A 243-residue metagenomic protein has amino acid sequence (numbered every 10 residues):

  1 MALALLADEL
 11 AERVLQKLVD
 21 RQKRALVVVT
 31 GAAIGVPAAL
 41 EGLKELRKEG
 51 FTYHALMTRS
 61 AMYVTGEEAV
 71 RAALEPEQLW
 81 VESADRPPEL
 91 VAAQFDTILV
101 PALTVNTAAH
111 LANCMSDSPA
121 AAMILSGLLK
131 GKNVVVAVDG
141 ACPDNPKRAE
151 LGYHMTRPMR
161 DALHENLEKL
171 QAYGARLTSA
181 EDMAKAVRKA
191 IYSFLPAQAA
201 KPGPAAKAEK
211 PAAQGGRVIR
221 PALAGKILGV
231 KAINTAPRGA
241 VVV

Functional and structural regions predicted by a protein language model:
M1-P119, M123-A212: A cross-family phosphate/adenosyl-ligand binding-site feature
A213-Q214, V218-V243: C-terminal accessory/binding modules appended to enzymatic or scaffolding proteins
